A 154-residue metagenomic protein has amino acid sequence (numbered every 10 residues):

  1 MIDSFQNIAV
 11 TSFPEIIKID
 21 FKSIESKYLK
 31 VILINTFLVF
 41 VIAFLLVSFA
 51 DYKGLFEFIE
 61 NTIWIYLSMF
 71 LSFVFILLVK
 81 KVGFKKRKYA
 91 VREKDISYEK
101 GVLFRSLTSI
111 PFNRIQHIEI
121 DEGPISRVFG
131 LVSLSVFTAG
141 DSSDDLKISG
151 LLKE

Functional and structural regions predicted by a protein language model:
M1-N113, H117-E154: N-terminal basic, Ser/Thr-rich segments that initiate or prime the first beta/alpha elements at protein or domain
